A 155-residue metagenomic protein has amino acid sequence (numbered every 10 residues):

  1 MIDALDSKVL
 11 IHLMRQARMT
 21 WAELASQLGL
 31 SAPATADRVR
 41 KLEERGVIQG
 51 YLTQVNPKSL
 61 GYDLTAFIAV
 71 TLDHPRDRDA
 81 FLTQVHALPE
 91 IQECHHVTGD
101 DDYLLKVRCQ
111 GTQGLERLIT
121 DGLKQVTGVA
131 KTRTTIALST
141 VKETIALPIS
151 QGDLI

Functional and structural regions predicted by a protein language model:
M1-I155: A compositional/biophysical signature of low hydrophobicity enriched in polar/charged and small residues
